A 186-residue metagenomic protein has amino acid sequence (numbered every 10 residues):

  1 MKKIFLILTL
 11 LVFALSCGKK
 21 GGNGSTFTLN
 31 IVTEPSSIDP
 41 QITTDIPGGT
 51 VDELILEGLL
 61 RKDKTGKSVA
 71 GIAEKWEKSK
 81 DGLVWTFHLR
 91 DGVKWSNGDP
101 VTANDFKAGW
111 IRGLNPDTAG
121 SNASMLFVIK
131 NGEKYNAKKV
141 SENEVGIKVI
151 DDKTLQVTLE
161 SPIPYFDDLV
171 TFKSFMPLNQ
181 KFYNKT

Functional and structural regions predicted by a protein language model:
K2-L8: Sec-dependent signal peptide recognition, specifically the positively charged N-region followed immediately by
L15-S16: C-terminal motif of bacterial Sec signal peptides marking the signal peptidase cleavage site
K19-L29, D99, D152: Immediate post-signal peptide segment of exported/extracytoplasmic ligand-binding proteins
I31-K80, I111: N-terminal lobe/hinge region of extracytoplasmic solute-binding protein
Q41-I42, L89-N97, N143-G146: Second-shell loop/turn segments in exported
L56, L60, K64, D81 (+5 more regions): Sec-exported extracytoplasmic/periplasmic mature domains
K75-N122, Q156: Aromatic- and charge-enriched surface segment that lines or borders ligand/interaction sites
H88, K107, L114, S121-K181: Surface-exposed binding/hinge segments that line and control ligand-binding clefts or catalytic entry sites
